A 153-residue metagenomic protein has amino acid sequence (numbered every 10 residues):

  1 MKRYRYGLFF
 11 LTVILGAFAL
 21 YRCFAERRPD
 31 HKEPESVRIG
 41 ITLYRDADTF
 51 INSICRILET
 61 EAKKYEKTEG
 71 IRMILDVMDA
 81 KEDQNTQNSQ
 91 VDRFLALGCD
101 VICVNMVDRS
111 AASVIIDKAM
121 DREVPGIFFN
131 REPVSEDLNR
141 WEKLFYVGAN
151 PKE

Functional and structural regions predicted by a protein language model:
M1-Y6: Positively charged n-region of N-terminal signal peptides that target proteins for export
L8-Y21: Hydrophobic membrane-insertion alpha-helices, especially the h-region of bacterial N-terminal signal peptides
A25-I39: Ser/Thr/Pro/Gly-rich low-complexity linker/stalk segments immediately outside membranes or between
R38-E61, Y65, D76-N88, L97 (+1 more regions): Extracytoplasmic "Venus flytrap"
L58, I102-D121: Hydrophobic alpha-helical
Y65, E69, R122-V124: Helix C-cap/helix->beta junction micro-motif
D83-L97, S110-D117, E136-N139: Pocket-flanking alpha-helical
V114-K152: Flexible loop/hinge segments that line or gate small-molecule binding clefts
